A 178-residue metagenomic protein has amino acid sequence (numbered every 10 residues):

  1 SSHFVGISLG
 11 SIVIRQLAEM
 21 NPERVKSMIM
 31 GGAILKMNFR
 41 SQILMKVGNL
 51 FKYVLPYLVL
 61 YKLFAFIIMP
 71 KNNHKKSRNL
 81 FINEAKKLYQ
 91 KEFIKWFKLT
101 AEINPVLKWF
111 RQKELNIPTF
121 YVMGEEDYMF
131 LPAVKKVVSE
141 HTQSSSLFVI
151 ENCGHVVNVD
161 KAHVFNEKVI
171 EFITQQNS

Functional and structural regions predicted by a protein language model:
S1-S8: Alpha/beta-hydrolase fold nucleophile elbow
R15, E19-M20, V25-L55: Flexible "cap/lid" loop of the alpha/beta hydrolase fold
F39-S41, L58-K113: Conserved alpha/beta-hydrolase catalytic His-Asp/Glu region
L115, Y121-M123: Short beta-strand/loop motif that positions the catalytic acidic residue of the alpha/beta-hydrolase fold
I117, L131-S139: Short alpha-helix in the alpha/beta-hydrolase fold that links the catalytic acid
E125-F130: Acidic catalytic loop of the alpha/beta-hydrolase fold
S144-S178: Catalytic active-site module of serine/aspartate enzymes centered on a nucleophile-bearing elbow/loop
